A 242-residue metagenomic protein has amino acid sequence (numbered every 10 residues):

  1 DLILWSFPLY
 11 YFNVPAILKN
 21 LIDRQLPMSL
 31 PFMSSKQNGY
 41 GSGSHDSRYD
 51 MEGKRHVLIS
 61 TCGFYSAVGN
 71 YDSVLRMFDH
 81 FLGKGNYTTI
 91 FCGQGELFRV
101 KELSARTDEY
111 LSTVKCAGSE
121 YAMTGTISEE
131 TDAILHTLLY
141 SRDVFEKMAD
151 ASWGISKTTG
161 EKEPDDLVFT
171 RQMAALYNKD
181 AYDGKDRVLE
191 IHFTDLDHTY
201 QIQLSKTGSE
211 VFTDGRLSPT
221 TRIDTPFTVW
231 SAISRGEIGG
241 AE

Functional and structural regions predicted by a protein language model:
L2-F78: Helix-loop-strand module that forms the ligand-binding subsite of alpha/beta enzymes
N13-V14, Y65-G69, L97-V100, T199-I202 (+1 more regions): Short acidic/glycine-rich loop or secondary-structure boundary segments that cap or lie
A16, N20, M51, S73 (+3 more regions): Generic recognition of short, well-ordered alpha-helical interface segments
H45-S47, A133-I134, K179-D180: Short, flexible, glycine/charge-rich loop motifs used to bind or transfer phosphoryl groups or to couple energy/partner
S60-G63, Q94-E96, F227: Short, histidine-centered active-site or binding-site loop motifs used for metal coordination, general acid-base
A67-T159: Glycine-rich phosphate/pyrophosphate-binding loop and the adjoining helix
D150-E242: Feature captures hydrophobic
